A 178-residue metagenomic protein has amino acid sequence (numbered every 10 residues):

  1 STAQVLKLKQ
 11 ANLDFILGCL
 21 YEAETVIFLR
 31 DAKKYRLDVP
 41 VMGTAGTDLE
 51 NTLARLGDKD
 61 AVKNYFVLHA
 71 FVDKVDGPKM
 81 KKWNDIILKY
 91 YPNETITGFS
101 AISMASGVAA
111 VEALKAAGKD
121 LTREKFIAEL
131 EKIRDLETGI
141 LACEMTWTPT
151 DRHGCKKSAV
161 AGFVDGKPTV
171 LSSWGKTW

Functional and structural regions predicted by a protein language model:
S1-R36, K74-K82: Extracellular/periplasmic Venus flytrap/periplasmic-binding protein
L8-N12, L17-L20, A32-R36, I87-Y91 (+2 more regions): Sec/Tat-exported extracytoplasmic proteins
K9-Q10, K34-R36, G57-A61, L121 (+1 more regions): Extracellular/periplasmic catalytic domains that process cell-envelope and extracellular macromolecules
I16, F28, N64-Y65, S106 (+3 more regions): Residue-level signal for nonpolar/aromatic packing positions in well-ordered secondary structure
L17-L20, E24, T44, V75 (+2 more regions): Extracytoplasmic/periplasmic, Sec-exported soluble proteins
V26-L29, N84, G107-V111, I127: Predominant activation on well-ordered alpha-helical scaffold segments within soluble catalytic domains
L29-M104, P168, W174-W178: Extracellular/periplasmic periplasmic-binding protein-like sensory domains
Y91-S100, V111-V170: Segments of small-molecule ligand-sensing domains
